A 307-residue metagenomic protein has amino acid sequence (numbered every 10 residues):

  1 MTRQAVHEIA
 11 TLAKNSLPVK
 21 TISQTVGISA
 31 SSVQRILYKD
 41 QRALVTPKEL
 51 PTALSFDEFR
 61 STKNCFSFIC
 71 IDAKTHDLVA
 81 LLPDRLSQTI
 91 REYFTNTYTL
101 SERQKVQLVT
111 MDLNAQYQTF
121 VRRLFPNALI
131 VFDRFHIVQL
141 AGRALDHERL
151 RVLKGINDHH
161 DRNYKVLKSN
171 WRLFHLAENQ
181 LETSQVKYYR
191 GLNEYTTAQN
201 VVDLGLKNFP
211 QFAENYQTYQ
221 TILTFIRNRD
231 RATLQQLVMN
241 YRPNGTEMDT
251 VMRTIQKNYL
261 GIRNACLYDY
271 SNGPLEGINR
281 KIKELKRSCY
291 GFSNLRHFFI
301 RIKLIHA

Functional and structural regions predicted by a protein language model:
M1-A10: Basic, short loop/linker segments at the boundary and entry of helix-turn-helix/winged-helix-like folds
N15: Flexible coil/turn residues that form the inter-helical turn or adjacent wing/linker of helix-turn-helix
P18-I36: Short, basic interhelical loop/turn and adjoining N-cap of the next helix at nucleic-acid- or acidic-partner-contacting
S29, D40-Q41, E148, I305: The DNA-recognition helices of helix-turn-helix-type DNA-binding domains
S32-L108, L113-F120: RNase H-like nuclease fold core
D40, C70-I71, L124-A128, L145-L150: Short secondary-structure boundary/capping segments
K63-N64, F68, P83, S101-L129 (+2 more regions): Acidic/histidine-rich catalytic cores and adjacent linkers of DNA breakage/strand-transfer/modification proteins
I137-D158: Short alpha-helix plus adjacent loop in nuclease-associated cores
